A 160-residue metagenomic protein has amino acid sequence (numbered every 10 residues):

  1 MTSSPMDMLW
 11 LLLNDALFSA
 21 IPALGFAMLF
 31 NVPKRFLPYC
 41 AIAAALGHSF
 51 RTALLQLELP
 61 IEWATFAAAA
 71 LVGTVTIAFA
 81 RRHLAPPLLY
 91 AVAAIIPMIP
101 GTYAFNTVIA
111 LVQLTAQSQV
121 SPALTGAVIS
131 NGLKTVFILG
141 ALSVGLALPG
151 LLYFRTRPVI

Functional and structural regions predicted by a protein language model:
M1-T74, P86-P87, A91, I95-M98 (+1 more regions): Alpha-helical transmembrane segments and their membrane-interface boundaries that form or gate the permeation pathway
R81: Double-stranded DNA-binding cores of transcription factors and transposases
G101: ATP/adenylate-binding site constellation spanning eukaryotic-like Ser/Thr protein kinases, ABC-transporter
